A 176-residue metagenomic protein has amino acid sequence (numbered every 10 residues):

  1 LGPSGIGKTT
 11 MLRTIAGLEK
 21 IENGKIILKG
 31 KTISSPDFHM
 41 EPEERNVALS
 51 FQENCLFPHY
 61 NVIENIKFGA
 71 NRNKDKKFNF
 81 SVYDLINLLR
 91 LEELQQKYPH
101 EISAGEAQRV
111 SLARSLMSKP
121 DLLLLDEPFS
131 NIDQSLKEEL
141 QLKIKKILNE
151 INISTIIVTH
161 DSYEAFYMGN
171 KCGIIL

Functional and structural regions predicted by a protein language model:
A16: Helix-to-loop junction immediately C-terminal to a conserved catalytic motif
K31, K77-Q95, K146: Conserved ABC ATPase "signature" region
T32-A48, R72: ABC ATPase NBD coupling module
D37, Y60-N79, L88: ABC-type ATPase nucleotide-binding domains, specifically the catalytic core motifs of the NBD
Y98-I102, E106-Q108: Conserved ABC ATPase signature
M117-D121: A short, proline-enriched helix->beta-strand linker immediately N-terminal to the Walker B motif in ABC-type P-loop
L123-E127: Catalytic Walker B motif of ABC-type/P-loop ATPase nucleotide-binding domains
